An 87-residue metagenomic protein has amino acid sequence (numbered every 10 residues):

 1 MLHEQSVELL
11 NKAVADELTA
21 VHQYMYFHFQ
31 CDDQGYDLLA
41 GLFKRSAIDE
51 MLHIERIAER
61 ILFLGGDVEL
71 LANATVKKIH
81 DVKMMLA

Functional and structural regions predicted by a protein language model:
M1-A87: Iron-associated oxidoreductase/ferritin-like identity signal
